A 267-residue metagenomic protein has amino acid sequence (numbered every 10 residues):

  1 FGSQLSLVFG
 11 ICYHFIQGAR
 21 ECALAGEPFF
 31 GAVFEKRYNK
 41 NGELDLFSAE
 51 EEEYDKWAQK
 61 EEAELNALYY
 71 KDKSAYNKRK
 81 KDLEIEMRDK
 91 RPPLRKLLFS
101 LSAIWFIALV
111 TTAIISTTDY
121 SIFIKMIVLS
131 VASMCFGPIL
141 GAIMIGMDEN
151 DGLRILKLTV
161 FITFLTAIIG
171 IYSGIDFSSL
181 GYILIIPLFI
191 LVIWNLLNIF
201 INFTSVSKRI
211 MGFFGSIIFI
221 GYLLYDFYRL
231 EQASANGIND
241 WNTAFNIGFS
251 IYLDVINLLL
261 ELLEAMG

Functional and structural regions predicted by a protein language model:
F1-G267: A hydrophobic alpha-helical transmembrane-helix feature that marks the membrane cores and membrane-interface segments
